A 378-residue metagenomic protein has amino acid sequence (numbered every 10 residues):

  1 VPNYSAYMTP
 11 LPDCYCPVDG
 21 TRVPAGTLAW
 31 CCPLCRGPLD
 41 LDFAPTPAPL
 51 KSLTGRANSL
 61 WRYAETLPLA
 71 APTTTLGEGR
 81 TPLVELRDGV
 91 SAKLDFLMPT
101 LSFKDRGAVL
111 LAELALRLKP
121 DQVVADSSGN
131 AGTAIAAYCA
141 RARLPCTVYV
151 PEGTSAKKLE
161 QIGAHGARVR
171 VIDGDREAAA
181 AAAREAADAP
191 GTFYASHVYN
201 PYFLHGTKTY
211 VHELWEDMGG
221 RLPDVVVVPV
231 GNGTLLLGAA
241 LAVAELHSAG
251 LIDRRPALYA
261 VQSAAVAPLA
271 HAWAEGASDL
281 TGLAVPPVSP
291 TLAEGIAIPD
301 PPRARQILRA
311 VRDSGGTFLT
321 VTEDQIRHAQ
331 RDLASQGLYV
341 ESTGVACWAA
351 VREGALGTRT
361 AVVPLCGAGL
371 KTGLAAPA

Functional and structural regions predicted by a protein language model:
Y4-A378: PLP-dependent amino-acid enzyme catalytic core
